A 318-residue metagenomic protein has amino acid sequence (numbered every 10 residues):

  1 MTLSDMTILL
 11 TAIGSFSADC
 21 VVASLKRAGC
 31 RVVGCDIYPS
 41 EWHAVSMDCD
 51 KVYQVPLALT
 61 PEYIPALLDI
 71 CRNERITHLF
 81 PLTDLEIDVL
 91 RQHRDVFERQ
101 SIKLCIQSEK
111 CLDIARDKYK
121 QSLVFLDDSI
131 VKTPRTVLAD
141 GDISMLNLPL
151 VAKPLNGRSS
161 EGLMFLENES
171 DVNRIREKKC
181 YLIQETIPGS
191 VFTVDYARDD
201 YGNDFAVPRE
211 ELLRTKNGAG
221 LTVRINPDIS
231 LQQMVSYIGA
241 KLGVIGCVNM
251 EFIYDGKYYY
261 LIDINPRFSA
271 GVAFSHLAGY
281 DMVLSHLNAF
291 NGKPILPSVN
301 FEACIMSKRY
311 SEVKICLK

Functional and structural regions predicted by a protein language model:
M1-C105: ATP-binding N-terminal substructure of ATP-dependent carboxylate-amine bond-forming enzymes
S4, D48, R75, K132 (+2 more regions): Short loop/turn motifs at secondary-structure junctions
R31-V33, N203-D204, Y258: Residues at the starts of beta-strands that form the adenosine-phosphate
W42-V45, E62-P65, Q107, L112-K118 (+2 more regions): Short, charged, surface-exposed secondary-structure boundary motifs
C111-S190, D199-N203, I229: Active-site nucleotide/adenylate-binding loops and adjacent lid/helix of ATP-dependent enzymes
K179, Q184-C247, Y254, N265-G292 (+2 more regions): ATP-dependent carboxylate/phosphate-activation module, predominantly the ATP-grasp catalytic core and closely related
C247-N249, L296-E302: Flexible, glycine/charged-enriched surface loops at secondary-structure junctions
